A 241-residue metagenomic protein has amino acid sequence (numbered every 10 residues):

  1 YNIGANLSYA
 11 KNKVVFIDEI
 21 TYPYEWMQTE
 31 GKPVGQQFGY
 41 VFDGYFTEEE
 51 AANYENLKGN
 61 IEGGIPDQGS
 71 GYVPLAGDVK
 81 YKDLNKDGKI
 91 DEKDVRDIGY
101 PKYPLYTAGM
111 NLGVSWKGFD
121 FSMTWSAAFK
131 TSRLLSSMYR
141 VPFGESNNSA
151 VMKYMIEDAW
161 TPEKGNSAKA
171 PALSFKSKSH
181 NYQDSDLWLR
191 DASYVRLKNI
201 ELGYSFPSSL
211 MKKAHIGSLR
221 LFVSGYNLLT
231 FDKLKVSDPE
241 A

Functional and structural regions predicted by a protein language model:
Y1-I3, M110, W116-M123, L219-V223: Transmembrane beta-strands of outer-membrane beta-barrel proteins
Y1-Y100, G165, K233: Conserved small-residue
N2-G4, G109-N111, N199-G203: Membrane-embedded beta-strand positions in outer-membrane beta-barrel channels/transporters
L7-K13, W116-G118, A127-T131, N199 (+2 more regions): Transmembrane beta-strands of outer-membrane beta-barrel pores
E19-Q28, M138-N147, L234-A241: Flexible, surface-exposed loop regions and adjacent strand-edge segments of Gram-negative outer-membrane beta-barrel
V34, Y100-L105, L187-R196: Short sequence motifs at beta-strands and strand-loop junctions characteristic of Gram-negative outer-membrane
V95-I98, S185-L189, A241: Extracellular loop and loop/strand-boundary signature of outer-membrane beta-barrel proteins
A128-R220: Extracytoplasmic gating/loop element in the C-terminal half of outer-membrane beta-barrel translocons and assembly
